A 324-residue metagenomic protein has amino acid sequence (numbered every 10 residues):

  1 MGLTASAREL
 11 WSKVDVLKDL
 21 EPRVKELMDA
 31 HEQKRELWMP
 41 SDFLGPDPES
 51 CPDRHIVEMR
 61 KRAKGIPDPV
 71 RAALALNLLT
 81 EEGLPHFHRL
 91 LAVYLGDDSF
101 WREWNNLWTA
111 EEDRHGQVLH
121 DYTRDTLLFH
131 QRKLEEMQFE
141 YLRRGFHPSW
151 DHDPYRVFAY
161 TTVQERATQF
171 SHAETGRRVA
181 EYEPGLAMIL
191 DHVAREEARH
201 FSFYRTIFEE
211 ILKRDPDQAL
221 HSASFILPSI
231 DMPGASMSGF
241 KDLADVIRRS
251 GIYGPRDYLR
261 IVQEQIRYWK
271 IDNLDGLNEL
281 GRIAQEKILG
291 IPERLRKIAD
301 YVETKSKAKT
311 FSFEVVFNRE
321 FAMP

Functional and structural regions predicted by a protein language model:
M1-P324: Non-heme di-metal
